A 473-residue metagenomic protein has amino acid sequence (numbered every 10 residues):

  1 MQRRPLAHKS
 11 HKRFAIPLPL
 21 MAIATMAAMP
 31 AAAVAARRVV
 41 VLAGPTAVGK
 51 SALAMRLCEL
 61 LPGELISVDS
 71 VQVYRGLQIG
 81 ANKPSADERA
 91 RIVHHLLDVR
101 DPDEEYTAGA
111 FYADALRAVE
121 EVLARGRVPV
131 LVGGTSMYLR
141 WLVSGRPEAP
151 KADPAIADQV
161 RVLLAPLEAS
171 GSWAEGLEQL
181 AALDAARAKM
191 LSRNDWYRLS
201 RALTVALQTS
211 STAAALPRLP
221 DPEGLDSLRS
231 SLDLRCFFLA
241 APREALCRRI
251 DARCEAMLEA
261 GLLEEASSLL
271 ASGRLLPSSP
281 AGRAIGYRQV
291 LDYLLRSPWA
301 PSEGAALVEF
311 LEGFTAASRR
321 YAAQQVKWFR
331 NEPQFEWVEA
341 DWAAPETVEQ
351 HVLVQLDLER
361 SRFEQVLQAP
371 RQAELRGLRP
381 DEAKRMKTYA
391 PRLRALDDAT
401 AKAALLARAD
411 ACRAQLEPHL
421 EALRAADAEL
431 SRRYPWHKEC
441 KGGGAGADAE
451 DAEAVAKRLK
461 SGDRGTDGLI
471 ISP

Functional and structural regions predicted by a protein language model:
M1-L20: Intrinsically disordered, low-complexity basic segments at termini and long loops, enriched in Pro/Gly and/or Arg/Ser
L20-P473: Phosphate/pyrophosphate-binding catalytic cores of soluble transferases and nucleic-acid-acting enzymes
